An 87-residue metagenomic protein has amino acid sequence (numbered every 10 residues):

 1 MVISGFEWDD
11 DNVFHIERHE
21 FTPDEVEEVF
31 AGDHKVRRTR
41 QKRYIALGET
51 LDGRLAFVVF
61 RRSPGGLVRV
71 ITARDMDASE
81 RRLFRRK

Functional and structural regions predicted by a protein language model:
M1-K87: Ribonuclease/tRNase effector modules and their secretory precursors
